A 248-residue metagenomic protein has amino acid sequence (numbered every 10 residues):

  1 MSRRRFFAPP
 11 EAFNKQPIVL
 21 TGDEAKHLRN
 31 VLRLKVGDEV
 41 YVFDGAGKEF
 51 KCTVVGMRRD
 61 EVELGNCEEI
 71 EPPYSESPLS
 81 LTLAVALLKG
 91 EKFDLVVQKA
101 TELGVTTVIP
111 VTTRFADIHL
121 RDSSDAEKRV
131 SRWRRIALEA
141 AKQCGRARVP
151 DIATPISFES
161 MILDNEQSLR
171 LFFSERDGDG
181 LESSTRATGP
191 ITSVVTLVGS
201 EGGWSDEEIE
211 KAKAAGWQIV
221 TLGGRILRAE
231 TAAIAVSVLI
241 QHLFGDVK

Functional and structural regions predicted by a protein language model:
M1-P72, S124: N-terminal positively charged helical leader segments and presequences
E11, E69, T112-A116, G224-R225: Short, ordered loop/turn segments at secondary-structure junctions
I18-L20, P78-T82, T192-V195, A214-L222: Glycine/charged-rich beta-loop-alpha catalytic/anionic-binding loops adjacent to active sites
L64, V149-A153, I219: Generic structural signal for residues in well-ordered beta-strands
E71-L171: RNA substrate-binding interface of SAM-dependent RNA methyltransferases
R170-G203, E208, W217-V220: Active-site/ligand-binding-proximal alpha/beta "capping" segment
D206-K248: Structured adenosyl-cofactor binding patch, chiefly the S-adenosyl-L-methionine
